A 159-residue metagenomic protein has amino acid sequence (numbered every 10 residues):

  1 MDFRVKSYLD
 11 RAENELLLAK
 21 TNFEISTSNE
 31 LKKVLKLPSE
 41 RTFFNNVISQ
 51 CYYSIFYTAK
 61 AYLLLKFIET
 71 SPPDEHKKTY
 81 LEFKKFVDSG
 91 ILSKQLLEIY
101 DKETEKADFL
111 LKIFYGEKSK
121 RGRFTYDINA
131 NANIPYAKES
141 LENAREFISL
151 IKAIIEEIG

Functional and structural regions predicted by a protein language model:
M1-G159: Terminal alpha-helical segments
